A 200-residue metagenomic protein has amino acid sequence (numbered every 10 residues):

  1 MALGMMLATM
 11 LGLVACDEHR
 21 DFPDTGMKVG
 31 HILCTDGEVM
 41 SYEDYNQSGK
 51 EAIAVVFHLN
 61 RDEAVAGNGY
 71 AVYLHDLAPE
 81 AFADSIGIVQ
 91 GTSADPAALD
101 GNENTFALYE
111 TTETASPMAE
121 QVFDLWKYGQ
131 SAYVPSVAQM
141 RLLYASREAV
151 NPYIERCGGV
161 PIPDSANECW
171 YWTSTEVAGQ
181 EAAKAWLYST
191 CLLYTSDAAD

Functional and structural regions predicted by a protein language model:
M1-V14: Sec-dependent bacterial lipoprotein signal peptides
A2-M5, G101, G158: Compositionally biased, low-complexity segments enriched in small residues
C16-Y128: Short, compositionally biased
V72, V134-P135: Short hydrophobic beta-strand that contains or immediately precedes a catalytic carboxylate
L74-L77, Y188-L192: Secondary-structure transition/turn motif
M118-S131, V137-T190: An exposed tryptophan-centered "aromatic clamp" motif
Y194-D200: Conserved small/polar residues in nucleotide/adenosyl-binding loops
